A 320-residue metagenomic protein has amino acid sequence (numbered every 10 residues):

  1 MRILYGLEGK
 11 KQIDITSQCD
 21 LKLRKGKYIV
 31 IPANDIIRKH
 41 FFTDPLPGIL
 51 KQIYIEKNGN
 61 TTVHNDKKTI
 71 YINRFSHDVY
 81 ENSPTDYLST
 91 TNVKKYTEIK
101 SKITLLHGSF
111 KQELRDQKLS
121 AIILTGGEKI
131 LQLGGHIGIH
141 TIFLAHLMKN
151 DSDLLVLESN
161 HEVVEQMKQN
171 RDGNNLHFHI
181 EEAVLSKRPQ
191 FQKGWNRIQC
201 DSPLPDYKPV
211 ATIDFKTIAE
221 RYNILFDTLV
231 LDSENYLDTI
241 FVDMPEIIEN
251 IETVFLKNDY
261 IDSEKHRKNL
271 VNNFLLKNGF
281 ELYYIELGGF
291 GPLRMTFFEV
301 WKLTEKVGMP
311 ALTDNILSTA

Functional and structural regions predicted by a protein language model:
M1-N82: Extracellular, modular beta-sheet/disulfide-rich ectodomains of secreted and cell-surface proteins
E81-A320: Phosphate/nucleotide-binding beta-alpha loop and adjacent structural elements of enzyme active sites
